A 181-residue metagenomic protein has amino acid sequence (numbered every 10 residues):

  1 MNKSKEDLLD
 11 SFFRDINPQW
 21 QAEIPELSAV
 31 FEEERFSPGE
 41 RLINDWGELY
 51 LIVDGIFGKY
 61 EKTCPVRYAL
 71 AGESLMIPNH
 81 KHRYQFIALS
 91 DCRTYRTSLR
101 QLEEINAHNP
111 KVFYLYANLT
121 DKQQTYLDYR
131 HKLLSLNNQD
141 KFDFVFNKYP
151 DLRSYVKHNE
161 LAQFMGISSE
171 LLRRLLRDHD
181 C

Functional and structural regions predicted by a protein language model:
M1-E33: Cyclic nucleotide-binding regulatory module and flanking cytosolic helices
S28-A29, N44-W46: Short, small/polar residue-rich loop motifs at catalytic or cofactor-binding pockets
E32, G55-Y60, R93-T94: Short beta-strand segments in beta-sandwich/barrel cores
G39, W46-C64: Glycine- and acidic-residue-biased ligand/ion/polar-headgroup-sensing regions
T63-D121: Cyclic-nucleotide recognition modules
D121-L134: Short, Lys/Arg-enriched N-terminal segment that forms or immediately precedes the first helix of a structured domain
L136-N137, D143-C181: Phosphate-/nucleic-acid-contacting segments
